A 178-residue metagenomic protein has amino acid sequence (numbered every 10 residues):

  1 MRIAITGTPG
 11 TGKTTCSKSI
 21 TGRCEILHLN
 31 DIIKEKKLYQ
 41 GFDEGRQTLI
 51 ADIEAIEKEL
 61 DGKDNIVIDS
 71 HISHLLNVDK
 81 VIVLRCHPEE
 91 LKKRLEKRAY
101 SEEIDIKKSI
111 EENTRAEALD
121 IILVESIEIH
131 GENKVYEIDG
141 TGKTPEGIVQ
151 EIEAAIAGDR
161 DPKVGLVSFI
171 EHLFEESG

Functional and structural regions predicted by a protein language model:
M1-R2: Pre-Walker A (Motif I) flank of P-loop NTPase domains
I5: Hydrophobic anchor at the beta1->P-loop junction of P-loop NTPases
T8: P-loop (Walker A) phosphate-binding loop of NTP-binding proteins
K13: Conserved lysine of the Walker
C16: Hydrophobic positions on the alpha1 helix immediately C-terminal to the Walker A/P-loop
E25-L76: ATP-dependent small-molecule kinase phosphotransfer cores that center on conserved nucleotide phosphate-binding segments
Q40-G41, C86-Y136: A glycine- and Lys/Arg-enriched "phosphate-lid" helix/loop adjacent to the NTP-binding pocket of small-molecule kinases
K97, I127-G178: NTP-dependent small-molecule kinase module
